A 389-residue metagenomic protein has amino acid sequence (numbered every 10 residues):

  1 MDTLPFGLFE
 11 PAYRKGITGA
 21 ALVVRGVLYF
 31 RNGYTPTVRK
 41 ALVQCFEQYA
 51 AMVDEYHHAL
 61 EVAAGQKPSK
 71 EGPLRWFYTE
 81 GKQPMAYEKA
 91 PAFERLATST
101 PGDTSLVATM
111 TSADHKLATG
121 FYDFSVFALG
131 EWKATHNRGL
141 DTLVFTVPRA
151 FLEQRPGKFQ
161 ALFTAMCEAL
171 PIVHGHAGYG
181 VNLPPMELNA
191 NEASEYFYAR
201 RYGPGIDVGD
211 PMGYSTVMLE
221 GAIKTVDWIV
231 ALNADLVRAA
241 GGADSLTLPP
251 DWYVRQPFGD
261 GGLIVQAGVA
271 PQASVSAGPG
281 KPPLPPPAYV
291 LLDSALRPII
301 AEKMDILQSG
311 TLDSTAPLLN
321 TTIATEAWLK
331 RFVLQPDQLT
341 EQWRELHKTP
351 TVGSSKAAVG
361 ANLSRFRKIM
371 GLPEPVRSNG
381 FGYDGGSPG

Functional and structural regions predicted by a protein language model:
M1-Q66, P185-G389: C-terminal interaction module
G65-A199: Internal, hydrophobic cores of structured domains that mediate oligomerization or house catalytic pockets within large
